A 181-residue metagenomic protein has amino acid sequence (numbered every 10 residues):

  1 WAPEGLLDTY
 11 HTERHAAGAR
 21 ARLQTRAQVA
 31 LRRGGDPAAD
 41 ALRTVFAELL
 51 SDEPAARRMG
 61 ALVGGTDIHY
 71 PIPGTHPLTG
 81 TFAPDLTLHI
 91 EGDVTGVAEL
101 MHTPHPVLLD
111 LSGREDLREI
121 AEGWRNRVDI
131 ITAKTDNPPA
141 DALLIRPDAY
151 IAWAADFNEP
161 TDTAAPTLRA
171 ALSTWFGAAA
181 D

Functional and structural regions predicted by a protein language model:
W1-D181: Helical substrate-recognition/capping region of FAD-dependent monooxygenase/halogenase enzymes
